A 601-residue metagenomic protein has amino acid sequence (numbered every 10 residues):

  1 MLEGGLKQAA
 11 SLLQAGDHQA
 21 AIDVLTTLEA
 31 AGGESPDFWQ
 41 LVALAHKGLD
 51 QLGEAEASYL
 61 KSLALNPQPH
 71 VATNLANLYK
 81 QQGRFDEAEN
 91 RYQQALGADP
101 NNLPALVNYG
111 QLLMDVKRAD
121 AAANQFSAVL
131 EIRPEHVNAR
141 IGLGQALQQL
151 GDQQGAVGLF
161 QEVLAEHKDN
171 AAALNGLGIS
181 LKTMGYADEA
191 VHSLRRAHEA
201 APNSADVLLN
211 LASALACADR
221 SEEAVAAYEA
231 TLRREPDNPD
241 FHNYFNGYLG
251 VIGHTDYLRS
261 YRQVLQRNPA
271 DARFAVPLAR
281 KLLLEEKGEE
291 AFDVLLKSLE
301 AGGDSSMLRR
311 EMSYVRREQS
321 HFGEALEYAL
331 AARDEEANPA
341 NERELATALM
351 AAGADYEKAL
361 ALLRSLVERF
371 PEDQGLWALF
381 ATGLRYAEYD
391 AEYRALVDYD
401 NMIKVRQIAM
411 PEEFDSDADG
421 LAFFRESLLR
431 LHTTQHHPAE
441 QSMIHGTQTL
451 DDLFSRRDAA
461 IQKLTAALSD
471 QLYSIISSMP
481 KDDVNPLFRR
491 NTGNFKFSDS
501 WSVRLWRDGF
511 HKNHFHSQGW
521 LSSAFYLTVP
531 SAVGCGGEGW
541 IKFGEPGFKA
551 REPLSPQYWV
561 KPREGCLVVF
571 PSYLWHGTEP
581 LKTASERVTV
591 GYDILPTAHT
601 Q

Functional and structural regions predicted by a protein language model:
L13, K47, T73, K80 (+12 more regions): Position-specific recognition of the canonical hydrophobic site in helix A of tetratricopeptide repeat
S35, Q68-P69, N102, H136 (+7 more regions): Residue-level recognition of tetratricopeptide repeat
F38, V71-A72, A105, A139 (+7 more regions): TPR alpha-solenoid repeat register
L41, N74, N108, G142 (+7 more regions): Canonical tetratricopeptide repeat
L284, S455-S469, Y473-V569, L574 (+1 more regions): Catalytic core of non-heme Fe(II) oxygenases with the double-stranded beta-helix
V397-R490, F510: Non-heme Fe(II)/2-oxoglutarate
